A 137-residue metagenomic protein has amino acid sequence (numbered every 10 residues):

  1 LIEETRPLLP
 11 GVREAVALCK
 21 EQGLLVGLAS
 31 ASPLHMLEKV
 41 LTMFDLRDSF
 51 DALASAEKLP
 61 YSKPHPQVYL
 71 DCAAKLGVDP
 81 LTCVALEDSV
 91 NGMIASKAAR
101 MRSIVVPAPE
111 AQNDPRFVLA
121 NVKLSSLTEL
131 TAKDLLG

Functional and structural regions predicted by a protein language model:
L1-L28, L34-E38: Short, acidic loop-to-helix structural element flanking the phosphoryl-transfer center in phosphate-processing enzymes
A17-K20, L34-G137: Asp-based, Mg2+/Mn2+-dependent phosphohydrolase catalytic module
